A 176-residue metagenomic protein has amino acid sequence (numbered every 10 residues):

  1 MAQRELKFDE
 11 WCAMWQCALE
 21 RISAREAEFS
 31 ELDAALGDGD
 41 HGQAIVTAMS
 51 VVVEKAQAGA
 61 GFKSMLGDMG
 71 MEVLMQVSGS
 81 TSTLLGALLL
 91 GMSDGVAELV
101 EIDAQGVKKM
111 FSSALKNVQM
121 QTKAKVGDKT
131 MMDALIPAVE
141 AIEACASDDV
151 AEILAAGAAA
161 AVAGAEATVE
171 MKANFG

Functional and structural regions predicted by a protein language model:
M1-G176: N-terminal loops that bind phosphate or other acidic moieties and the adjacent beta-alpha structural core
